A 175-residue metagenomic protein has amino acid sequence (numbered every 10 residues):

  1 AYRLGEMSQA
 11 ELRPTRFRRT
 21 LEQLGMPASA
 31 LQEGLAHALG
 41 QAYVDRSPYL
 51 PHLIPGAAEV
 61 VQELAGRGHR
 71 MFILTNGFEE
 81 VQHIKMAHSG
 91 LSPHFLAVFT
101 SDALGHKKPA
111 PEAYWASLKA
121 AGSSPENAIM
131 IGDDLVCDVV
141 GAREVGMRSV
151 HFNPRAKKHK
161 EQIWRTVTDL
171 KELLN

Functional and structural regions predicted by a protein language model:
A1-A42: A metal-dependent, Asp-based hydrolase signature
G5, R16, P51, M86-H88 (+1 more regions): Amphipathic, positively biased hydrophobic alpha-helical segments used for protein targeting and membrane insertion
Q9, P27, G34, A58 (+2 more regions): Asp-based, Mg2+/Mn2+-dependent phosphohydrolase catalytic module
L21-E22, P48, A142: Residue-level marker of positions within ordered structural domains that often coincide with functionally constrained
H37-G40, I54, G132: Short C-terminal alpha-helical element
Y43-L50: Surface-exposed cleft-lining segments at the edges of enzyme active sites
L50-I54, K107: A conditional alpha-helix N-cap/helix-loop micro-motif detector
